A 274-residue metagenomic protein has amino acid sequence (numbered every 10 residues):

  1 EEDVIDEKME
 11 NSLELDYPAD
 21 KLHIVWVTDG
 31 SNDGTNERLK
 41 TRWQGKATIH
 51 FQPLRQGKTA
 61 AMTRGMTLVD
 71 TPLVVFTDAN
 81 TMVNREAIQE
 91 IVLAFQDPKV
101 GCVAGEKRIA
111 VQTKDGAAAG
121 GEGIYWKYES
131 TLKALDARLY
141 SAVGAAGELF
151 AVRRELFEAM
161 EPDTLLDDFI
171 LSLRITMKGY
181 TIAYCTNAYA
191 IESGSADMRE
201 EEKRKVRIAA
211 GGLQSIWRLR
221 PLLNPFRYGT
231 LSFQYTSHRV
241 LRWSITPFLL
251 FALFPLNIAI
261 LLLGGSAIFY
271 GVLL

Functional and structural regions predicted by a protein language model:
D3-E7, K21, D33-T41, E86: Acidic helix N-cap motif at the loop->helix transition within catalytic regions of sugar-transfer enzymes
M9, D20-G30, H50-F51: Short beta-strand/loop segment that forms part of the nucleotide-sugar
N11-E14, T28-E37, L54, T81: A conserved acidic beta->alpha catalytic loop
Q44, H50-F51, T59-A61, T67 (+2 more regions): Long helical/loop segments within the catalytic core of UDP-sugar-dependent glycosyltransferases, especially the large
V74: Short aromatic/hydrophobic "clamp" motif used to bind/position activated sugar donors
D78-M82, E161-D163, I175: The conserved acidic donor/metal-binding loop of glycosyltransferases
F95-Y128, D163-D167, S172-H238: Catalytic donor/gating beta->alpha subdomain of glycosyltransferases that bind UDP-sugars
E192, R242-L274: Membrane-embedded multi-pass helical conduit in multi-pass membrane proteins, especially envelope-biosynthetic
